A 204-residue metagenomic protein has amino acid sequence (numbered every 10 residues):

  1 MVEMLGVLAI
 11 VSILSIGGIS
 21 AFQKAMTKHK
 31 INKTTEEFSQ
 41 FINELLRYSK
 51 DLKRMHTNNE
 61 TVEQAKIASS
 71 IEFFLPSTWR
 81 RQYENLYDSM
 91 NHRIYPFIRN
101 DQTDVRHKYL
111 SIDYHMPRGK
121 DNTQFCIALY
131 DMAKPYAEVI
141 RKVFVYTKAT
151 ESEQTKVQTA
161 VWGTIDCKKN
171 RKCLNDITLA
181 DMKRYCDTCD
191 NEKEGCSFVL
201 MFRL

Functional and structural regions predicted by a protein language model:
M1-M26, T34: N-terminal single-pass transmembrane signal-anchor helix
G6, K53, E72, Y87-H92: Glycine-centered flexibility motif
L14, A65-K66, I71, Q154 (+1 more regions): Alpha-helical protein-protein interaction elements
S20-H56: Membrane-proximal N-terminal amphipathic helix
L45-Y83: Short, glycine/small-hydrophobic-rich surface segments
W79-L204: Intrinsically disordered, low-complexity regions enriched in Pro/Ser/Thr/Gly and acidic residues
